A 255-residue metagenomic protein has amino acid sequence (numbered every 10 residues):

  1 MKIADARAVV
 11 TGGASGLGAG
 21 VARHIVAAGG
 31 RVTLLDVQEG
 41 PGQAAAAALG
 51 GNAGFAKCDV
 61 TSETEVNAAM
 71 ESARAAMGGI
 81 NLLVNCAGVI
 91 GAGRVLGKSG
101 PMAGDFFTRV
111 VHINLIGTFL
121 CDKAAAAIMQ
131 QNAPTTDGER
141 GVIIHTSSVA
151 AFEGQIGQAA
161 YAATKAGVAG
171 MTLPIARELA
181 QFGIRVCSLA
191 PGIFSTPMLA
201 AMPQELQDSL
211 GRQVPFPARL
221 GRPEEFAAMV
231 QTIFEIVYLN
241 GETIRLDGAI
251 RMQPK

Functional and structural regions predicted by a protein language model:
K2, R222-L246, R251: C-terminal substrate-recognition "lid" of short-chain dehydrogenase/reductases
K2-T33, I175: Canonical Rossmann dinucleotide-binding motif of NAD(H)/NADP(H)-dependent dehydrogenases/reductases, specifically
V89, G100-L120, I143-I144, V168: Catalytic Tyr-X3-Lys loop
I90-T108, Q131-D137, G157-A160, A200: Conserved mid-core segment of classical short-chain dehydrogenase/reductases
D122, T164: Active-site helix of classical SDR
A127, A176-E178: Alpha-helical segment proximal to the catalytic Tyr-Lys
S148: Residue(s) in the substrate-gating loop at a strand-loop-helix junction that position the organic substrate next
A180, R185, L239-E242: Short, small/polar-rich loop/turn modules that mediate ligand/substrate recognition or access, typified
